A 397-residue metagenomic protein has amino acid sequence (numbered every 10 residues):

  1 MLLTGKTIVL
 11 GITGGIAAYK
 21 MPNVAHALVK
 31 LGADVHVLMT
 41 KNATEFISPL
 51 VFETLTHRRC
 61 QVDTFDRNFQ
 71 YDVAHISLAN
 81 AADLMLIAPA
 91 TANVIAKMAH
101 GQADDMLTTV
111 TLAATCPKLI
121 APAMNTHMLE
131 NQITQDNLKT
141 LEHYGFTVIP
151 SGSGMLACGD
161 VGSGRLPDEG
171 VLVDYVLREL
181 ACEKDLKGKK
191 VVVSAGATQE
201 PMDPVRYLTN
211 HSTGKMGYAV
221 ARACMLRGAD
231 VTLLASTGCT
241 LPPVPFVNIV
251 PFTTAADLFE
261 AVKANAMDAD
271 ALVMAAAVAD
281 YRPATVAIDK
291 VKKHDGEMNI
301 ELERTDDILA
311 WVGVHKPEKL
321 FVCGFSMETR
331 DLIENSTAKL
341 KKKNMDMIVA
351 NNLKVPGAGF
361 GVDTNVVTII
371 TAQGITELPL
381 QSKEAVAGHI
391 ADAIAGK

Functional and structural regions predicted by a protein language model:
M1-L119, N125-K397: A cross-family phosphate/adenosyl-ligand binding-site feature
